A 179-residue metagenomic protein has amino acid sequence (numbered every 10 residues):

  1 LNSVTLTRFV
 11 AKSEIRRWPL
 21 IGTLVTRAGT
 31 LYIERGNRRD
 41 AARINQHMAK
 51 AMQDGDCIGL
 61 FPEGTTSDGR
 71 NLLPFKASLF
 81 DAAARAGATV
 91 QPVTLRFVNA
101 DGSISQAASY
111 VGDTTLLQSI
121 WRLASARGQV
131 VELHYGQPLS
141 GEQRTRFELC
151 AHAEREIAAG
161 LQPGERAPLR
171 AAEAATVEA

Functional and structural regions predicted by a protein language model:
L1-R38: Catalytic core of membrane glycerolipid acyltransferases/transacylases, capturing the structured, soluble-facing
L1-S3, A11, T23, G160 (+1 more regions): N-terminal signal-anchor transmembrane helix
K12, I33-R35, F61, V93-R96: Generic beta-sheet signal
P19-T23, N37, R70-H152, G164-A174: A cross-family acyltransferase "interaction/gating" segment
T30-M52, R155: A membrane-cytosol interface segment of integral membrane proteins
D56-P62: Generic beta-sheet signal
T66-S67: Short active-site segment of divalent metal-dependent hydrolases/proteases that encodes the spacing between
R155-P163: C-terminal alpha-helix
